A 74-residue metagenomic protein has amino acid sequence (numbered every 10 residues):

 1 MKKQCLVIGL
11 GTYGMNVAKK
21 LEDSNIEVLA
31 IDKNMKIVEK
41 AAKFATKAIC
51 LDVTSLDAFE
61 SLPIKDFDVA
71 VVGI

Functional and structural regions predicted by a protein language model:
M1-I74: Cytosolic regulatory regions of ion transport systems
